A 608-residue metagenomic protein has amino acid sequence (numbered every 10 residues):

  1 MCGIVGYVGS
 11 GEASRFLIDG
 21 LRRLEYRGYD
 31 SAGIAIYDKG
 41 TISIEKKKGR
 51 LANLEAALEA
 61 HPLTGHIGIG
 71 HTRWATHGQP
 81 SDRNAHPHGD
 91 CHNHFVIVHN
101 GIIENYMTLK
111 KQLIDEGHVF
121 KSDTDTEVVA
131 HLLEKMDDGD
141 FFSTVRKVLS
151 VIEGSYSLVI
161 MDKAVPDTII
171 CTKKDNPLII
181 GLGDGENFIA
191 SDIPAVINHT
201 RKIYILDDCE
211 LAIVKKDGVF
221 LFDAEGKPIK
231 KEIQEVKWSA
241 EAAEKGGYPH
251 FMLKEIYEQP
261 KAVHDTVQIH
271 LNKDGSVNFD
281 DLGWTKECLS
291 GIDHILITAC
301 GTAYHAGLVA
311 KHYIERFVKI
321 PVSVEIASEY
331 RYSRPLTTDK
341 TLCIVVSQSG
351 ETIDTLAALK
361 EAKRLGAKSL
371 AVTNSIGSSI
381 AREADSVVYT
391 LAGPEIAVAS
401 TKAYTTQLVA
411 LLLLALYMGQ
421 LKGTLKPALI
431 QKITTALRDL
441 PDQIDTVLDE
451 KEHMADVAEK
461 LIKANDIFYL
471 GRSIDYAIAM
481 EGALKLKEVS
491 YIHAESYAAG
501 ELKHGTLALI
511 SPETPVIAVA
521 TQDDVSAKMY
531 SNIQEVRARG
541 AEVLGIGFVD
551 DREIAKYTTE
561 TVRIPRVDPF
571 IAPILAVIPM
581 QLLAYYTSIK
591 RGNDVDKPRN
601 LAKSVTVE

Functional and structural regions predicted by a protein language model:
M1-K245, P249, K261-D293, Y332 (+5 more regions): Conserved short alpha-helical segments that host acidic/polar catalytic motifs at enzyme active sites
G70-R83, N272-K286, A310-V346, H493-L509: Glycine-rich oxoanion-binding loops at beta->alpha junctions
P87-G89, M161, I170-C171, I203-Y204 (+13 more regions): Replace "in large, NTP-powered and nucleic-acid-processing enzymes" with "in large, NTP-powered factors and other
I152-E186, I462-E488, V525, Y530: Acidic/histidine-rich
I179-R201, S328-A362, E501-E535, V567-Q581 (+1 more regions): Glycine-rich, anion-gripping cofactor-binding loops and their flanking helix/strand elements in enzyme active sites
G226, A555-Y557, R563, V567-E608: Generic C-terminus detector
Q259-V263, V267-L296, S386-P515, S588-E608: Active-site phosphate/pyrophosphate-binding segments
S290-K432, A436-D439, V519-V562, L583: Glycine-rich phosphate-binding loops that contact phosphosugars or nucleotide phosphates
